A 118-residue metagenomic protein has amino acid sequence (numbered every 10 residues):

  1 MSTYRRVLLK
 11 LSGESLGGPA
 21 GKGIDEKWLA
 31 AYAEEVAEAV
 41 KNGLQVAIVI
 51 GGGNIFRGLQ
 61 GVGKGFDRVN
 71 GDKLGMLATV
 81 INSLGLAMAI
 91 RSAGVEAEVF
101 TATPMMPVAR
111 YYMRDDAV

Functional and structural regions predicted by a protein language model:
M1-A47: N-terminal glycine-/serine-/threonine-rich phosphate-binding loop
S2-V7, G52-R57, S83-L84: Short low-complexity stretches enriched in small and charged residues
L9, A47-G51, A97-A102: General beta-strand structural signal in soluble alpha/beta enzymes
K10, G18, I50, R68 (+1 more regions): A generic, residue-level signal for flexible/boundary positions that often mark functional hotspots
S15-G17, G53-G58, M106-P107: Short, active-site-adjacent cap segments at secondary-structure transitions
E38-V40, Q45-V46, G52-L59, L74-L77: N-terminal active-site beta-alpha-beta segment that forms phosphate/nucleotide-binding and substrate-recognition loops
G61-V118: Ligand-binding beta-strand-loop-alpha-helix segment within the catalytic cores of soluble metabolic enzymes
